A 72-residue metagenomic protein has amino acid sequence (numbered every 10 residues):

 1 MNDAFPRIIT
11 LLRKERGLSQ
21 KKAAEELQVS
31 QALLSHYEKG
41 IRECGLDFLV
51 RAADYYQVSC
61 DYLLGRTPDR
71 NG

Functional and structural regions predicted by a protein language model:
M1-E15: A short, Lys/Arg-rich alpha-helix, primarily the initiator
T10, K14, Q28, K39-I41 (+1 more regions): Residue-level detection of the helix-turn-helix DNA-binding "recognition helix"
K14, E25, D54: Alpha-helical residues within the helix-turn-helix
G17-H36: Short alpha-helical DNA-recognition segment
Q28, D47-Y62: DNA major-groove recognition helix of helix-turn-helix/homeodomain DNA-binding modules
I41-R51, R70: Short, basic-rich loop-to-helix N-cap that marks the start of a DNA-contacting helix
L64-G72: Short, charged recognition helix plus adjacent turn of helix-turn-helix-like nucleic-acid-binding domains
